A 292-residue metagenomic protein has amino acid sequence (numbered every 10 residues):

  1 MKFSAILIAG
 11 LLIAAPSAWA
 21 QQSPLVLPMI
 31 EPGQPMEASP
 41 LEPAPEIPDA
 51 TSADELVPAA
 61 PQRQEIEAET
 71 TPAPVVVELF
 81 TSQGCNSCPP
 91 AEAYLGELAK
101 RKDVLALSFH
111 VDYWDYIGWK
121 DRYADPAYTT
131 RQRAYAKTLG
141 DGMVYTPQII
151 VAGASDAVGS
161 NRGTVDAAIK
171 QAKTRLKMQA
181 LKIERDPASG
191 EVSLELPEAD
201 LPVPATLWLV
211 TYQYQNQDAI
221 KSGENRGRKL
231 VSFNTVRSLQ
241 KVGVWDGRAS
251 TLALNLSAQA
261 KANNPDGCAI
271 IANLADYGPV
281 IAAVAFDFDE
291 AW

Functional and structural regions predicted by a protein language model:
M1-S23: Sec-dependent N-terminal signal peptides
Q21-M143: Active-site-proximal cofactor/substrate-binding loop regions of enzyme domains
R122-A127, R131-G142, G159-W292: Short, conserved sequence motifs used for protein processing/export or organelle targeting and for catalysis
I149: Ligand-binding face of N-terminal immunoglobulin V-set domains in extracellular IgSF glycoproteins
A152-G153: Short strand-turn-strand beta-turns centered on an Asx-Gly dipeptide
